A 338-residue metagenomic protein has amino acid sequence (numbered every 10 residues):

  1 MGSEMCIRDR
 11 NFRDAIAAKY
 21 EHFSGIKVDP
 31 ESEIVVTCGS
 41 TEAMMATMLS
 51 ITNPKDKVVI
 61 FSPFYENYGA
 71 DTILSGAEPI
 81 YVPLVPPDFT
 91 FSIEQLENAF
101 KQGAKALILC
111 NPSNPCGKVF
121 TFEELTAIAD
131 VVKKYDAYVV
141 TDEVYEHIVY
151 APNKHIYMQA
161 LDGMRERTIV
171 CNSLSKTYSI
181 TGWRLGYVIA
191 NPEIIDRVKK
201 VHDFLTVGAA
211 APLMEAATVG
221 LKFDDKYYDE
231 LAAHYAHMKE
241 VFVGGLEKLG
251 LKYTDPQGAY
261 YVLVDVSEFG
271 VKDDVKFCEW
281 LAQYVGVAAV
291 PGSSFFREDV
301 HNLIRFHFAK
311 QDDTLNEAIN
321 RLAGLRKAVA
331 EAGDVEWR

Functional and structural regions predicted by a protein language model:
M1, E21-R338: PLP-dependent class I/II
M1-I7: Short, small-residue-biased leader/transition segments that mark boundaries at the very start of proteins
R8-D14: Long amphipathic alpha-helix in the N-terminal Rossmann-like dinucleotide-binding domain of NAD(P)-dependent
